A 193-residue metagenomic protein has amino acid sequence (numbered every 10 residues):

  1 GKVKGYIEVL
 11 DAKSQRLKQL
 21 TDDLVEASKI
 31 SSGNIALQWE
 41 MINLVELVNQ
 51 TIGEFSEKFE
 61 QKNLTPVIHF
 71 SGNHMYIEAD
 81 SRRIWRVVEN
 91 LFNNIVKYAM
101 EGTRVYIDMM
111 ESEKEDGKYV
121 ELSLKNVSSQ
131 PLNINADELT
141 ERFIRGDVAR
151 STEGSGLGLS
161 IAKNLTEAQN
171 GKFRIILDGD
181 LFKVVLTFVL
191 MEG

Functional and structural regions predicted by a protein language model:
K2, S32-L37, Y76-A79: Conserved micro-motifs of the catalytic ATP-binding
A12-L17: Short alpha-helical segment of the dimerization/phosphotransfer core of two-component systems
Q38-I42, E60, T65-M75, S112: Conserved catalytic submotifs in the C-terminal HATPase_c
Q38-S56: A conserved beta-strand-to-alpha-helix junction within the catalytic ATP-binding
I95-V96: Short helix-loop "hinge" at the ATP-lid/N-box region of the Bergerat-fold HATPase_c
P131-I144: Short conserved segment of the HATPase_c
